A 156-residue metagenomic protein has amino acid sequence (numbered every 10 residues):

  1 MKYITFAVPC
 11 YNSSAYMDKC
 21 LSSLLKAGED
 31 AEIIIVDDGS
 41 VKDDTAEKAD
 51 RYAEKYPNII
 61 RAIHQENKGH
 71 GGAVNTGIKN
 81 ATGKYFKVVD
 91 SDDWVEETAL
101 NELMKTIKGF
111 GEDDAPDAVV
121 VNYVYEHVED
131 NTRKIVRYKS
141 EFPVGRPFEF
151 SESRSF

Functional and structural regions predicted by a protein language model:
M1-F156: Nucleotide-sugar donor-binding/catalytic module of glycosyltransferases that assemble extracellular/cell-envelope
